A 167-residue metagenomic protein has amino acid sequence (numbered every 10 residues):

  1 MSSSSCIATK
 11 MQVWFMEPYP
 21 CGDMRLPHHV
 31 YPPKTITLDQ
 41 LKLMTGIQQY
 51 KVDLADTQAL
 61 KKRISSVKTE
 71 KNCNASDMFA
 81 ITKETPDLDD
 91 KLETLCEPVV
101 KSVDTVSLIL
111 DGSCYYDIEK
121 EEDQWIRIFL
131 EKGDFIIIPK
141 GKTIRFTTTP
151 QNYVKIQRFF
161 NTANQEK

Functional and structural regions predicted by a protein language model:
M1-S76: N-terminal leader/capping segments at the start of a protein or of a new domain
D77-S102: Conserved short histidine dyad/triad with adjacent acidic residue
D87, Y115-D117, I144-F146, Q165-E166: Eukaryotic short linear interaction motifs
E93-V106, D123-W125, L130-E131: A short beta-loop-beta micro-motif enriched in histidine and acidic residues
V100-K120, I137: Short, conserved beta-strand element in jelly-roll/cupin
I118-I126, T148-T149: A short secondary-structure junction signal
L130-P150: Conserved metal-binding segment of the jelly-roll/cupin
T147-K167: Double-stranded beta-helix
